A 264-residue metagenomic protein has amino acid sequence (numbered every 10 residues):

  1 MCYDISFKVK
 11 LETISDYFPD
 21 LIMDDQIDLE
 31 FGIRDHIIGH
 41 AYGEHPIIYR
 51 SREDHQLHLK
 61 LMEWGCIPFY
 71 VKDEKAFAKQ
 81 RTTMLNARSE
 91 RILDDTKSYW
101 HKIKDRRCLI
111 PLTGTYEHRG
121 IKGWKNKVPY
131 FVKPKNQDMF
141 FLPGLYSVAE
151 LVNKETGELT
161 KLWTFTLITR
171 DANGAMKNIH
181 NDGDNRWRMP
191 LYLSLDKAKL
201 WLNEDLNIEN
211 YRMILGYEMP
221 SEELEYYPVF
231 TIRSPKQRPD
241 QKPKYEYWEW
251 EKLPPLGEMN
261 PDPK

Functional and structural regions predicted by a protein language model:
M1-K264: Short linear sequence motif anchored by a di-proline
